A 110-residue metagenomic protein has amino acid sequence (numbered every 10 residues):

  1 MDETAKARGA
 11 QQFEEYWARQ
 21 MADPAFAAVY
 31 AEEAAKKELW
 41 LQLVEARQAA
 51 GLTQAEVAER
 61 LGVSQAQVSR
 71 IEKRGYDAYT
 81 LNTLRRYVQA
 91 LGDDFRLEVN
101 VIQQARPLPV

Functional and structural regions predicted by a protein language model:
M1-E38, I102-V110: N-terminal flexible/basic segments that precede or flank functional cores
K36, D77-T80: Short, conserved glycine- and acidic-residue-centered signature motifs in active-site or ligand-binding loops
L41-E56: Short basic helix-loop element that most often maps to the first helix and adjoining turn of HTH DNA-binding modules
A49, R60, A90: Residues within the alpha-helical elements of helix-turn-helix
Q54, Q65-A66, F95: The DNA-contacting recognition helix of HTH DNA-binding domains and analogous helical DNA-recognition elements
L61-D77: Recognition helix of helix-turn-helix/homeodomain-like DNA-binding domains that insert into the DNA major groove
I71, N100-I102: Short loop/turn motifs enriched for small/polar and acidic residues
L81-E98: DNA major-groove recognition helix of helix-turn-helix/homeodomain DNA-binding modules
